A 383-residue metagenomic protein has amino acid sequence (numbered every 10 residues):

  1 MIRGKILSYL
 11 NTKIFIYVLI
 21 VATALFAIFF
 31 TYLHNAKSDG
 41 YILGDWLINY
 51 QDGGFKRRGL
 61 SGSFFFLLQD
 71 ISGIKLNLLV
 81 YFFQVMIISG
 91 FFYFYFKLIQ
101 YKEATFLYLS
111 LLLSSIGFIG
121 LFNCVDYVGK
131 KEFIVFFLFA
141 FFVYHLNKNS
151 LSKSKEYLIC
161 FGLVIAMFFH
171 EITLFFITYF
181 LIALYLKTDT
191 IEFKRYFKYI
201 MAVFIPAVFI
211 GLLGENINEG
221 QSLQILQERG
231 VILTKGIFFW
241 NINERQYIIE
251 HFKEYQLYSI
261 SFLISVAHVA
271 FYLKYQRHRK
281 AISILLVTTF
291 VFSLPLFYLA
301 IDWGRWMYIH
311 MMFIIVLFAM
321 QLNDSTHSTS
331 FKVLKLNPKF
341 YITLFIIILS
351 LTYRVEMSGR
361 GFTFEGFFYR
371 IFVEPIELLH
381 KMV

Functional and structural regions predicted by a protein language model:
F26-H34, R195-Y272: Membrane-lumen/periplasm interface segments of specific transmembrane helices in polyprenyl phosphate-linked
G59, L107-F137: Aromatic- and kink-enriched transmembrane "portal" helix at the membrane-lumen/periplasm boundary that abuts
F82-T105, F141-Y144, F271-Y272: Transmembrane-helix motifs of polytopic, lipid-linked glycan transferases
S89-L98, Y258-K280: Hydrophobic, aromatic-rich transmembrane alpha-helices and their immediate juxtamembrane boundary segments
L121-K131, H268-N323: Membrane-water interface signatures at transmembrane helix termini and the short loops that connect adjacent helices
F139-E156, T190: Membrane-interface transmembrane helices that cradle and orient dolichyl/undecaprenyl
K155-E171, F176-I182, L294: Membrane-interface alpha helices of multi-pass inner-membrane proteins
I177-A202: Perimembrane helix-loop-helix junctions
